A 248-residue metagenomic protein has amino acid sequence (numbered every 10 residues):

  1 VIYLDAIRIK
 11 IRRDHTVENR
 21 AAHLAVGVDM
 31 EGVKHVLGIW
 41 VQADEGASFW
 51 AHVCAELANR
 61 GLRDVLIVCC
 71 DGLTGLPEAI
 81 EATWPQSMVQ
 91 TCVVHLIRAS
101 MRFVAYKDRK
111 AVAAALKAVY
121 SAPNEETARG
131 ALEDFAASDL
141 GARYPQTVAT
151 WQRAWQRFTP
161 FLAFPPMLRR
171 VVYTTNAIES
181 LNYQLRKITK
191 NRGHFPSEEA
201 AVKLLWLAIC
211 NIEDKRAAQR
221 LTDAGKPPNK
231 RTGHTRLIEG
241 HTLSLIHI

Functional and structural regions predicted by a protein language model:
V1-C70, T74, E78-A79, T83-Q86 (+1 more regions): RNase H-like nuclease fold core
G32-V33, V93, A111, G130 (+2 more regions): Short acidic (Asp/Glu) and glycine-rich catalytic loops that position anionic groups and cofactors
I67-T74, A79-A115: Conserved beta-strand -> loop -> alpha-helix junction used to position metal-binding or nucleic-acid-contacting
I97, M101-V104, R153-F158, L168-F195: Short amphipathic alpha-helical "interface-anchor" segments enriched in bulky aromatics
A118-P145: Long, amphipathic alpha-helical stalk/connector segments used for oligomerization, subunit docking, or mechanical
A142-L162, K215-P227, R236-E239: Charged, gly/pro-enriched flexible loop segments at helix/strand junctions
I246-I248: Conserved small/polar residues in nucleotide/adenosyl-binding loops
